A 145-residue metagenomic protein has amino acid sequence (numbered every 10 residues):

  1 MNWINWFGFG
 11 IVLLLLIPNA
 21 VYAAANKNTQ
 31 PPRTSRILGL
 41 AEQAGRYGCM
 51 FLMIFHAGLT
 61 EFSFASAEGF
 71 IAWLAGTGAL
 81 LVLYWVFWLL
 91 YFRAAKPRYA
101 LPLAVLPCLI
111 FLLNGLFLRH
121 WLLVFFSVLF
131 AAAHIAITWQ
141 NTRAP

Functional and structural regions predicted by a protein language model:
M1-F7, F55-I71, L113-V124: Helix-coil boundary and interhelical linker segments in multi-pass alpha-helical membrane proteins
F7-L13, A67-G78, R98-L101: Structural signature of hydrophobic alpha-helical transmembrane segments
G8-K27: N-terminal signal-anchor/start-transfer transmembrane helix
V21-P31, C49-F55, F70-L90: Hydrophobic, membrane-facing alpha-helical anchors
A24-P31, G58, F62, L89-K96 (+2 more regions): Transmembrane helix-loop junctions in multipass membrane proteins, especially transporters and channels
R33-I71: Membrane-helix boundary elements
F62-L74, L103-L112, A131-P145: Alpha-helical membrane-embedding segments and immediately adjacent membrane-interface amphipathic helices
G76-W88, K96-R119, F125-A133: Hydrophobic alpha-helical membrane segments
